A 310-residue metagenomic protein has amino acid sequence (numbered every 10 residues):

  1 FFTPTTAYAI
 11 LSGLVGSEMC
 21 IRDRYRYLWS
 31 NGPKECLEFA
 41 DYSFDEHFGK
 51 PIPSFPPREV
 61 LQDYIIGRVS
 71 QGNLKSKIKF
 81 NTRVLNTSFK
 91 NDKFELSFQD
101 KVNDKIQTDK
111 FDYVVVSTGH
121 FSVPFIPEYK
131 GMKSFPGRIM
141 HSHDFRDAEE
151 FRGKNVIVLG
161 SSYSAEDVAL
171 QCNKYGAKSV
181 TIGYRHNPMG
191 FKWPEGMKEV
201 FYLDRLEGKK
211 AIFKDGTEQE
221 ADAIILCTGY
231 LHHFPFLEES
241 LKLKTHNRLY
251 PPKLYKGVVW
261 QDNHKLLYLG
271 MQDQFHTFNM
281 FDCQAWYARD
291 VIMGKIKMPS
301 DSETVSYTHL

Functional and structural regions predicted by a protein language model:
F1-I21, H309: Single conserved hydrophobic/aromatic residue that forms the stacking wall/gate of nucleotide- or nucleobase-binding
S12, S17, D23, Y27 (+1 more regions): Flavin (primarily FAD) cofactor-binding/catalytic cores of flavoenzymes
D23-H47: Flavin (FAD/FMN) cofactor-binding and adjacent substrate-gating region of FAD-dependent oxidoreductase domains
